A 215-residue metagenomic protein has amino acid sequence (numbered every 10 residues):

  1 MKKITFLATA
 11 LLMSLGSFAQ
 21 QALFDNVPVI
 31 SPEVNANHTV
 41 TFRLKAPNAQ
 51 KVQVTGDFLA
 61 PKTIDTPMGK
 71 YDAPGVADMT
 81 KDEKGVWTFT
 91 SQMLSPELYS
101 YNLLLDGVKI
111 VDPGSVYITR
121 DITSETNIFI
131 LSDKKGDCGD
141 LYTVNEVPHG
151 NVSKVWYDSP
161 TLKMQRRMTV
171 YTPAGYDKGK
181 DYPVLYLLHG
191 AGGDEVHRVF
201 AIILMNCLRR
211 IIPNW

Functional and structural regions predicted by a protein language model:
M1-A22: Bacterial Sec-dependent N-terminal signal peptides
Q20-A36, M93-P160: The feature marks proteins involved in alpha-glucan
H38-F42: Structural beta-strand segments of beta-rich domains
R43-P96, V108-L131: Aromatic-rich carbohydrate-binding modules that target alpha-glucans
N48, A60, L162, G190-D194: Solvent-exposed loop/turn segments at secondary-structure junctions within structured extracellular/periplasmic domains
T55-D57, I64-P67, S100-L104, D112-S115 (+3 more regions): Short, solvent-exposed loop/turn and secondary-structure capping segments
W156, L162-Y176: A short loop-to-beta-strand scaffold at the N-terminal edge of the catalytic core in hydrolase folds
Y176-W215: Short substrate-entry loop that stabilizes the transition state in hydrolases
